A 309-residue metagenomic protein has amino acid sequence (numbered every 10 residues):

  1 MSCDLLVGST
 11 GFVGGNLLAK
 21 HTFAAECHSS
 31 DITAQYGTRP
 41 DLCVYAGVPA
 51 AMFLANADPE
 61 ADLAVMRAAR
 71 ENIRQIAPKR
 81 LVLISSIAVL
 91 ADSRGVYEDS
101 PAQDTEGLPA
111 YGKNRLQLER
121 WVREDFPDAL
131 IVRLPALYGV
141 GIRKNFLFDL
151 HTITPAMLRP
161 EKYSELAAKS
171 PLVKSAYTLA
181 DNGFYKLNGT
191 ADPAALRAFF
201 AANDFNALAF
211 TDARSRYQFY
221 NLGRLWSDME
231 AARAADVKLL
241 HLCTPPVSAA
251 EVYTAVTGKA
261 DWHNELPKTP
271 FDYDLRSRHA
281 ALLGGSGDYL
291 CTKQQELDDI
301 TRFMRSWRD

Functional and structural regions predicted by a protein language model:
M1-F23: N-terminal Rossmann NAD(P)H-binding glycine-rich loop of SDR-like oxidoreductase domains
N16-K20, W121, A255: Rossmann-fold NAD(P)-dependent oxidoreductase module
N16-L17, F53-A55, D92-G95, G141-R143 (+1 more regions): Short glycine-/acidic-enriched loop or helix-start segments at secondary-structure transitions that form or flank
F23-P40, W262-L266: A short beta-strand-loop structural module common to alpha/beta enzyme folds
I32-D99: NAD(P)H-binding glycine-rich loop region in Rossmannoid oxidoreductase-like domains and their noncatalytic homologs
K79-V82, I87-L147: Glycine-/Pro-rich loop/turn segments that contact NAD(P) or position catalytic residues in Rossmann-like domains
D128-Q218, R224: NAD(P)-dependent short-chain dehydrogenase/reductase
F205, D212, Y220-A281, Q294-D309: Mid/C-terminal beta-alpha module of Rossmann-like enzyme folds, strongest in SDR-family dehydrogenases/epimerases
